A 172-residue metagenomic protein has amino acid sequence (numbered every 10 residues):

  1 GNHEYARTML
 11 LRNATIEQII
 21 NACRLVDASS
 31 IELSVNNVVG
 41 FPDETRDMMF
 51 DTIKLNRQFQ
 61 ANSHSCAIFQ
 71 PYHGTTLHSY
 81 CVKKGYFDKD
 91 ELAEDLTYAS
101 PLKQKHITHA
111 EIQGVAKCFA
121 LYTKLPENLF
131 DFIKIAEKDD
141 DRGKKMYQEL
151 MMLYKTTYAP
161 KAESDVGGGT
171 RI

Functional and structural regions predicted by a protein language model:
G1-N62, S79-K83: Conserved non-cysteine loop/helix-boundary elements of the Radical SAM core domain that shape
E4-Y5, H64, Y72, T97 (+1 more regions): Residue-level signal for pocket-adjacent positions within structured domains
E4-Y5, K83-D90, D95: Short glycine/proline- and charge-enriched loop/turn segments that cap or connect secondary-structure elements
L33, S63-A67, K124-F130: Bilobed periplasmic-binding protein-like "clamshell/Venus-flytrap" ligand-binding domains
V39-D43, A67-T76: Short, solvent-exposed turn/loop segments enriched in Gly/Ser/Thr/Pro and often Arg
F59-N62, P71-T75, Y80-D88, Y122: Phosphate/oxyanion-binding loops and surfaces in catalytic or ligand/nucleic-acid-binding neighborhoods
T76, K89-I172: Radical SAM enzyme core and accessory elements
